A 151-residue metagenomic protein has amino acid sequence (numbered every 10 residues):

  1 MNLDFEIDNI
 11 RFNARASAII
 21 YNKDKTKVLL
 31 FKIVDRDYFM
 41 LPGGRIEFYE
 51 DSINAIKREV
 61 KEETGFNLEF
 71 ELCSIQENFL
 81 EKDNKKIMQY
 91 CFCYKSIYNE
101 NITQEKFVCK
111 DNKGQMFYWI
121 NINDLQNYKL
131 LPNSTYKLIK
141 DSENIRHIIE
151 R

Functional and structural regions predicted by a protein language model:
M1-S17, Y21-K23: Acidic, metal-coordinating catalytic segment for phosphate/diphosphate chemistry, firing primarily on the Nudix
I20-Y21, L30, S96, W119: Conserved hydrophobic "DFG−1" position in protein kinase catalytic cores
I33: Short loop/turn segments immediately following the C-termini of beta-strands
M40-G44: A short gly/proline-enriched turn/hairpin at secondary-structure junctions
I46-E69, N78-L131: Unchanged
L131-R151: Charged phosphate-binding loop/patch that engages nucleotide di/tri-phosphates or the phosphate backbone of nucleic
